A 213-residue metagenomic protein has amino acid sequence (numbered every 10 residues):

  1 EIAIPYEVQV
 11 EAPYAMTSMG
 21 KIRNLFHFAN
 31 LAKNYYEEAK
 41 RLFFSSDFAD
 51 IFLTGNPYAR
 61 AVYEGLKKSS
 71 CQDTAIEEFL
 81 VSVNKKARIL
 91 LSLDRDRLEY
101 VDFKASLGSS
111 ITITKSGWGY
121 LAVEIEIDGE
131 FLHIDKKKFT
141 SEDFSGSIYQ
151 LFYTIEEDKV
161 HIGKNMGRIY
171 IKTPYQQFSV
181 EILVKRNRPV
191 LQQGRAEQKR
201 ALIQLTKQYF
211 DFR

Functional and structural regions predicted by a protein language model:
E1-R213: Feature for long, exposed domains in two main contexts
